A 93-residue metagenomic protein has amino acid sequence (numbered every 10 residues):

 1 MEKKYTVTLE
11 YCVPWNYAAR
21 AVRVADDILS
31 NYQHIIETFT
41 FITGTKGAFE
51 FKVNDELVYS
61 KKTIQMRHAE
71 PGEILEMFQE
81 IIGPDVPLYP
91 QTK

Functional and structural regions predicted by a protein language model:
M1-I28, Y32, T45, I82 (+1 more regions): Short, thiol/selenol-centered motifs that function as redox-active sites or metal-ligating centers
Y32-F39: A generic structural motif
F41-Y59: A short, structured beta-strand/loop element
L57-D85: Non-catalytic, surface beta->alpha helical segment in thiol-disulfide oxidoreductase systems
